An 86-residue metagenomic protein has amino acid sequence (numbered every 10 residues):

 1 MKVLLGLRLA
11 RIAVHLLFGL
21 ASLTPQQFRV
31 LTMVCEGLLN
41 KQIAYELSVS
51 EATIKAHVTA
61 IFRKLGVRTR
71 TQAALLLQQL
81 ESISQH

Functional and structural regions predicted by a protein language model:
M1-L4, E46: C-terminal output helix
L4-M33, H86: Regulatory hinge/linker segments at domain boundaries that couple sensory/effector modules to output domains
L5-L7, L17, R63-H86: Basic, Lys/Arg-enriched C-terminal extension of HTH/homeodomain DNA-binding domains
I12, L23-T24, I54, T69 (+1 more regions): Intrinsic low-complexity/disordered segments
S22, S48-S50, S82-S84: Generic serine detector
L31-T32, Y45, L75: A cross-family signal for key residues in well-ordered alpha-helices that form functional helical elements
V34-L38, L77: Short helix-to-turn junction characteristic of helix-turn-helix DNA-binding domains, especially the helix
G37-Q72: Recognition helix of helix-turn-helix DNA-binding domains
